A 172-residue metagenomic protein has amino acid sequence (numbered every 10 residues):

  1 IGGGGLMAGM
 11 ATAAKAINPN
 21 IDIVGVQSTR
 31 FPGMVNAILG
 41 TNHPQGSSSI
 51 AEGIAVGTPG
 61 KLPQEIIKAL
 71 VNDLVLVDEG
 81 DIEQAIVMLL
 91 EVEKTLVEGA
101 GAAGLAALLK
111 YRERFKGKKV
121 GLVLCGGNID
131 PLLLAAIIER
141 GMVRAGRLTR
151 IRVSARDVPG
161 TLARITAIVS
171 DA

Functional and structural regions predicted by a protein language model:
I1-L70, L109-A155: Glycine-rich phosphate/pyrophosphate-binding loop at beta-loop-alpha junctions
M10, I86, I165: Aromatic/hydrophobic pocket-lining residues that form π-stacking "cages" and hydrophobic walls in ligand
P19-N20, D73, V92, D171: Short, well-ordered coil loops that connect the C-terminus of an alpha-helix to the N-terminus of a beta-strand
G60-K118: Active-site-adjacent helical/loop segments in soluble small-molecule enzymes
D157-A172: Short amphipathic alpha-helix segments
